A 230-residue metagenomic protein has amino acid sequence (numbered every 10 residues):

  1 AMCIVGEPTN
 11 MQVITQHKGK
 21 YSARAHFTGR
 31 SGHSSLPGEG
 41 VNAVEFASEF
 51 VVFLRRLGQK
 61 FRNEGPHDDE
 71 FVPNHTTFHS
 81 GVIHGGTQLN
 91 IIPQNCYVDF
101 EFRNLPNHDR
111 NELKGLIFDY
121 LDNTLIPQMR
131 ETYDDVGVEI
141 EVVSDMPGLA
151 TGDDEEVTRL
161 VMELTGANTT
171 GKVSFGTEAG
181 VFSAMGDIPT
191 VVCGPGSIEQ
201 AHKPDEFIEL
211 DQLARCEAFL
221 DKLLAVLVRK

Functional and structural regions predicted by a protein language model:
A1-S22, V228: Acidic/histidine-rich catalytic neighborhood of metal-dependent amide-processing enzymes
R24-K230: Metal-dependent amide/peptide-bond hydrolase catalytic core, centered on the "pita-bread" metallohydrolase fold
